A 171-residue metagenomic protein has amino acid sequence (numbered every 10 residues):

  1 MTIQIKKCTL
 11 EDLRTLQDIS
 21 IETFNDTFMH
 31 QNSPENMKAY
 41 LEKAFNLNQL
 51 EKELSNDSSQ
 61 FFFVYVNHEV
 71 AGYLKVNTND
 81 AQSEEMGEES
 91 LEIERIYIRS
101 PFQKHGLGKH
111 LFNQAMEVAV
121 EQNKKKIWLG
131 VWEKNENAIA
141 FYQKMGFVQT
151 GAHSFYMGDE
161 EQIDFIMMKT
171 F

Functional and structural regions predicted by a protein language model:
T2-Q4: Extreme N-terminal starter segment of soluble prokaryotic enzymes
K7-L13, Q17-H30, K38-P101, F112-Q114 (+4 more regions): Acetyl-CoA-dependent GNAT
G87-L91, K125-I139, Q143-M145, A152-F171: C-terminal "cap" of GNAT-fold acetyltransferases
Y97, F147-V148: Short acidic-aromatic loop segments in the C-terminal HATPase_c
R99-P101, H105, E133-K134: Active-site acidic-Proline motif in GNAT/NAT acetyltransferases
K104-E117, A140, K144: Conserved acetyl-CoA-binding loop-helix of GNAT-fold acetyltransferases
H105, Q122-K125: Short coil/turn segments at alpha/beta junctions that flank glycine-rich nucleotide-binding fingerprints
